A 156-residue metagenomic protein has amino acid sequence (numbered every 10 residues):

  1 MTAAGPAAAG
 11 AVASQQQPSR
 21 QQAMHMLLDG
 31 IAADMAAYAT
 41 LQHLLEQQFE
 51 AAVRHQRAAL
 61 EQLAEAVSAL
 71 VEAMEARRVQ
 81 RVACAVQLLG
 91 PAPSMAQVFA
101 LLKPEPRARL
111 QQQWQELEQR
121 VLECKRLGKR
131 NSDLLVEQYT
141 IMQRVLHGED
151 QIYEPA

Functional and structural regions predicted by a protein language model:
M1-A13, M95-A156: Short terminal interaction segments
T2-Q97: Extended, charge-rich alpha-helical scaffolding segments
